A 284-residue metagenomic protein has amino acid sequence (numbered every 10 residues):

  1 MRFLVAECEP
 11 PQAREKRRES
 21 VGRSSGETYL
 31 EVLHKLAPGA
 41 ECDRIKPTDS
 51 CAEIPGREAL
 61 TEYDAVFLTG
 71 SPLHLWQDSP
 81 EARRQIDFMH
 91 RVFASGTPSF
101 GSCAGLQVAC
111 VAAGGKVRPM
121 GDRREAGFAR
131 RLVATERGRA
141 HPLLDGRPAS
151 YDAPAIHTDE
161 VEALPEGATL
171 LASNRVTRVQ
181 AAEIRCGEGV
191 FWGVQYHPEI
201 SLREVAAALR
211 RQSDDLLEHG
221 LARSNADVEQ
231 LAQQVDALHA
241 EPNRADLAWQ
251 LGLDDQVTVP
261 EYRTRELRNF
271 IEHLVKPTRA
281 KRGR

Functional and structural regions predicted by a protein language model:
M1-I86, R91-S95, H219-R284: N-terminal beta1-alpha1 cap of cysteine-dependent amidohydrolase-like domains
V5, C42-R44, F100-S102, A172 (+1 more regions): A structural signal for short, well-ordered beta-strand segments and their strand-loop junctions that often border
C8, G115-A208: Pocket-forming structural segment of enzyme catalytic cores
E15-K16, I54, Q77-D78, C110-A112 (+3 more regions): Short glycine-/acidic-enriched loop or helix-start segments at secondary-structure transitions that form or flank
R18-V21, P80-R83, A113-V117, A168-T169 (+1 more regions): Short, glycine/charged-enriched secondary-structure capping and boundary segments
E27, E31, Q107, T158-D159: Active-site phosphate/pyrophosphate- and oxyanion-stabilizing loops and adjacent acidic/basic residues in soluble
S71-G138: Cysteine-nucleophile active-site neighborhood
V176-E218, A222-S224, V228-D236, A240 (+2 more regions): A glycine-centered loop/beta-turn motif at secondary-structure junctions
